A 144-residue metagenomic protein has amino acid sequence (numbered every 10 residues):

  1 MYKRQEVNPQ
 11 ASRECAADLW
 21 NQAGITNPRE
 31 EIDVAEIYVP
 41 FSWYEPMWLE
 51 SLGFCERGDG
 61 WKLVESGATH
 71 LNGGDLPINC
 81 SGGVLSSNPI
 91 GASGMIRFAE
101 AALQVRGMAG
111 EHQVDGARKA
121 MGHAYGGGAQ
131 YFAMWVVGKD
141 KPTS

Functional and structural regions predicted by a protein language model:
K3-S144: Claisen-condensing/thiolase-fold acyl-transfer catalytic domains that form or cleave C-C bonds in fatty acid
